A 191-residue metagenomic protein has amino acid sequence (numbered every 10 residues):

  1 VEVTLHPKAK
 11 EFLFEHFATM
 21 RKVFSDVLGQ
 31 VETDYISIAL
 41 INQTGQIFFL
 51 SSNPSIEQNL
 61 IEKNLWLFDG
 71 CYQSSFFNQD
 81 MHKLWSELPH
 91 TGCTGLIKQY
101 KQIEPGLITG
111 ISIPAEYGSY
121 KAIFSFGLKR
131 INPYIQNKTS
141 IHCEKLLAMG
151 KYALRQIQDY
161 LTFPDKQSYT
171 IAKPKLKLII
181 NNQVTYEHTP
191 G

Functional and structural regions predicted by a protein language model:
V1-V3, T33-I36, F48-L50, K83-W85 (+3 more regions): Generic preference for hydrophobic/aromatic residues in regular secondary structure cores
E2-H6, E11-E15, Y72-F77, H90 (+3 more regions): Amphipathic, alpha-helical segments enriched in basic
E2-L5, A9-V23, K129-E187: Juxtadomain coupling helices with adjacent low-complexity linkers
F12-L13, K22-P105: Structured interaction and signal-relay segments at domain junctions
G45-F48, N59, A122-I123, Q167-T170 (+1 more regions): Short, surface-exposed, charged/polar-biased interaction segments
L67-Y72, E116-Y117, L154-Y160: Short C-terminal domain-edge/linker segments immediately following a structured domain
H82-A153: Sensory/regulatory domains in signal-transduction proteins
G191: Phosphate-/nucleic-acid-contacting segments
